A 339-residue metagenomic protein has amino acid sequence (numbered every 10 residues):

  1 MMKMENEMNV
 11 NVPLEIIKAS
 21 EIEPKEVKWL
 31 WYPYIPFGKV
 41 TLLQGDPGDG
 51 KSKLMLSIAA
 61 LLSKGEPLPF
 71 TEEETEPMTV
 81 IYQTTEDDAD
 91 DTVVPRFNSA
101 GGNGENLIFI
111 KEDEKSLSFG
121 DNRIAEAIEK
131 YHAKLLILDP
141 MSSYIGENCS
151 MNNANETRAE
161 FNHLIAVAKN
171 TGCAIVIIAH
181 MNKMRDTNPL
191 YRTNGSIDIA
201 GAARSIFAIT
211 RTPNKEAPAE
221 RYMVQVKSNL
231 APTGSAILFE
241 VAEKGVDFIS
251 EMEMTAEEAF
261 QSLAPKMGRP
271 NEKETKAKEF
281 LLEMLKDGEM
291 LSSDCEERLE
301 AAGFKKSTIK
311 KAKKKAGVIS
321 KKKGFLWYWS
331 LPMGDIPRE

Functional and structural regions predicted by a protein language model:
K3-E15, E129-H132, N170-T171, N214-E339: C-terminal regions of RecA-like/P-loop NTPase motor modules
N9-N11, E26, L30-Y32, P47-D49 (+8 more regions): Conserved inter-motif catalytic segment of the P-loop NTP-binding fold
I22-K28, S118, T187-Y191: Short gly/ser/thr-rich secondary-structure transition/capping motifs
P36: Residues immediately N-terminal to the Walker A/P-loop in ABC ATPase nucleotide-binding domains
L42-L43, G48, K53, T75 (+5 more regions): Phosphate-binding/switch region of NTP-binding enzymes
L54, I58: Hydrophobic positions on the alpha1 helix immediately C-terminal to the Walker A/P-loop
S63: Gly/Ala-rich phosphate-binding loop of Rossmann-like dinucleotide-binding domains, activating on the conserved
